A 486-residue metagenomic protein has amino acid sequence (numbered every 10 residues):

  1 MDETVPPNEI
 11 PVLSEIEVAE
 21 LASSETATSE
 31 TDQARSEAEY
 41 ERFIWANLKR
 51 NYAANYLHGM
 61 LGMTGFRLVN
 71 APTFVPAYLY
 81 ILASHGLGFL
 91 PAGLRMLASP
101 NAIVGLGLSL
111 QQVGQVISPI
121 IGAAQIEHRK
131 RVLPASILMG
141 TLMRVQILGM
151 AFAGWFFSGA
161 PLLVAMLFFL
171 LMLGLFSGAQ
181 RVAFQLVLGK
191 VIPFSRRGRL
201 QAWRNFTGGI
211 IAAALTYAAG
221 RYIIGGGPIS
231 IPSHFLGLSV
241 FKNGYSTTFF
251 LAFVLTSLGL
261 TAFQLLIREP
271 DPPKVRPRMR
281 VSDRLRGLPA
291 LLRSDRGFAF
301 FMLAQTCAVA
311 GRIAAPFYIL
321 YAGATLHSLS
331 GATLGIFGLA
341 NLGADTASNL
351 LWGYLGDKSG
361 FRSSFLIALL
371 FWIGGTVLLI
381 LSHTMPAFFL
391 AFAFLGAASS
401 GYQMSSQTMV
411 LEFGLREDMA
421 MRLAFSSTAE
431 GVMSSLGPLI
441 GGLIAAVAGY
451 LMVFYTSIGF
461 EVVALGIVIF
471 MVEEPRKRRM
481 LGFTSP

Functional and structural regions predicted by a protein language model:
E30-I117, G122, I126, S136-G140 (+1 more regions): Helix-loop boundary and gating motifs at the non-cytosolic
E30-K49, E269-L303, F483-P486: Juxtamembrane intracellular "pre-TM" segments in multi-pass secondary transporters
N101-A102, F194-R204, G331-A332, R416-S427: Loop-to-transmembrane helix entry/capping segments in MFS-fold secondary transporters and related SLC/MFSD carriers
S118-R131, I223, A347-G360, A445: Helix-to-loop junctions at the C-terminal end of transmembrane segments in multipass secondary transporters
P134-M150, S363-L378, I458: Structural signature of the two symmetry-related core transmembrane helices
F152-F169, I380-A391: Helix-loop junctions at membrane interfaces in 12-TM secondary transporters
S177-I192, G401-L415: Intracellular juxtamembrane helix-capping segments at the cytosolic ends of symmetry-related transmembrane helices
Y245, L260-P277, I469-G482: Helix-loop junctions on the cytosolic side of multi-pass membrane transporters, especially the intracellular loop
